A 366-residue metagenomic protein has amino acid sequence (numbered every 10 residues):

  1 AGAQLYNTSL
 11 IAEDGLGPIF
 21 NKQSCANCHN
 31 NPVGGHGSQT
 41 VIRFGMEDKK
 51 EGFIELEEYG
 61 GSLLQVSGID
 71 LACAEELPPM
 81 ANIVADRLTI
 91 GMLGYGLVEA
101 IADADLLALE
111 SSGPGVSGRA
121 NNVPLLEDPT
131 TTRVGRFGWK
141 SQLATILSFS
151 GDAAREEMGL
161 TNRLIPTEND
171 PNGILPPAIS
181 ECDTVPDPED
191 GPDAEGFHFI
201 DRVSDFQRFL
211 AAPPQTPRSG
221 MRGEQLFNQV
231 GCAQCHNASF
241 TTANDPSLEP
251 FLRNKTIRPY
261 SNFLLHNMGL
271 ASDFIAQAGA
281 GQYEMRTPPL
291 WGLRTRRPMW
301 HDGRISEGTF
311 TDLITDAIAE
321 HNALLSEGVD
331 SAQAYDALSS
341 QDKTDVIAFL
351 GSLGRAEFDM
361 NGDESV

Functional and structural regions predicted by a protein language model:
A1-V366: Periplasmic c-type cytochrome electron-transfer domains
